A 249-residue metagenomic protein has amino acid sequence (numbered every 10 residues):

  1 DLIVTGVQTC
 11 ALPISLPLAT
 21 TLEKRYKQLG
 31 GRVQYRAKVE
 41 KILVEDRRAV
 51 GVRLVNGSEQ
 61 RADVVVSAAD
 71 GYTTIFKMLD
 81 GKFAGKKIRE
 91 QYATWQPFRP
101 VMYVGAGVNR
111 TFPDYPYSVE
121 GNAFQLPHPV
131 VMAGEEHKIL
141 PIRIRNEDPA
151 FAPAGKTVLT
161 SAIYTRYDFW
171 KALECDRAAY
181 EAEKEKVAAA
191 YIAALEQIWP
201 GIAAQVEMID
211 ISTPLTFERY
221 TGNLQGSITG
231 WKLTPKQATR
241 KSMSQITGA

Functional and structural regions predicted by a protein language model:
D1-C10: Single conserved hydrophobic/aromatic residue that forms the stacking wall/gate of nucleotide- or nucleobase-binding
A11-N56: Helical element adjacent to the flavin cofactor pocket in flavoenzyme catalytic cores
T21, R25-L29, A68, A190 (+1 more regions): Generic, well-ordered alpha-helical scaffold segments in large soluble proteins
K24, R36-K41, A62-V65, Q205-I211: Beta-strand segments within the central parallel beta-sheet cores of soluble alpha/beta enzyme folds
E40-P153: Mid-domain catalytic core of redox enzymes that form a hydrophobic substrate pocket/lid adjacent to a catalytic redox
N109-E218: C-terminal segments that line or cap access tunnels to active or ligand-binding sites in enzymes and enzyme-associated
P200-A249: A glycine-rich dinucleotide-binding beta-alpha-beta segment and adjacent secondary-structure elements that constitute
